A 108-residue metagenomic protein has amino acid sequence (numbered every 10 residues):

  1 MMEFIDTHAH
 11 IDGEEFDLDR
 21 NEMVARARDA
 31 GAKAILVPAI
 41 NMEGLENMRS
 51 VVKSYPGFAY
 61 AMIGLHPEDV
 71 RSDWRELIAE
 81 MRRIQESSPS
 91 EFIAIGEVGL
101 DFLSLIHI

Functional and structural regions predicted by a protein language model:
M1-I106: Mid-domain alpha/beta scaffold segments of enzyme catalytic cores
